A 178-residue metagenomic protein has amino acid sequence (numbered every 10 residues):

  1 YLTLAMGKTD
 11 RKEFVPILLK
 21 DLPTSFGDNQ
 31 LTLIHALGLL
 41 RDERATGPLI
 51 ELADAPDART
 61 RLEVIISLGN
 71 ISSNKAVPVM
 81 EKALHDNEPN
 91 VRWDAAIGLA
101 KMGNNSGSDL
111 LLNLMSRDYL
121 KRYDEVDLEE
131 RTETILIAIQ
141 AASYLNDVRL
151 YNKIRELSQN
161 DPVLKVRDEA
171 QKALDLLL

Functional and structural regions predicted by a protein language model:
Y1-K12, I17-P23, D28-E43, G47-D54 (+6 more regions): Structural detector for internal amphipathic alpha-helices that build alpha-solenoid repeat scaffolds
D86, K101, N113-L114: Active/binding-pocket-proximal capping segment
L110-N113, R117, K121-E129: Intrinsically disordered, low-complexity segments enriched in Gly and acidic/Ser/Thr residues that form flexible
M115-R117, N152-N160: TPR/TPR-like (Sel1-like) alpha-helical repeat modules
